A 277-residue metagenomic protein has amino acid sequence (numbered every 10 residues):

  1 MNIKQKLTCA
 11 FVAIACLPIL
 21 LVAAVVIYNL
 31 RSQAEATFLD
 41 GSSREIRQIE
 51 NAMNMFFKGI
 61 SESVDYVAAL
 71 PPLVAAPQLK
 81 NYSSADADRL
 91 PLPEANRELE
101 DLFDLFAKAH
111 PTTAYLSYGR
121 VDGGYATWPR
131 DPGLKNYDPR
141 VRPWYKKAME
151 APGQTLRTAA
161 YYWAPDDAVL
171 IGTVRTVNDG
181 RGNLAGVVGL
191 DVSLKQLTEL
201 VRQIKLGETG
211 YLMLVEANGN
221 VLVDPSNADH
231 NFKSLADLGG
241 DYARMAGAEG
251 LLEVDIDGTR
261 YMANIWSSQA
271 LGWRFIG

Functional and structural regions predicted by a protein language model:
M1-D40: Extreme N-terminal signal-anchor transmembrane helix of membrane signaling/transducer proteins, especially in bacteria
I19-V22, I49-A52, F56, I204: Histidine kinase transmitter module recognition
D40-Q154: Extracytoplasmic/periplasmic sensory segments of membrane signal-transduction proteins
Q48, L156-A159, A248-E249, Y261: Short structured motifs
S63, Y115, I171-V174, Y211-L212 (+1 more regions): Conserved beta-strand and immediately adjacent loop positions that scaffold enzyme active sites
A95-H110, D131-P132, K147, R181-N183 (+3 more regions): Solvent-exposed, extracytoplasmic
A107-L200, D255-G258: Extracytoplasmic/periplasmic ligand-binding sensor regions of membrane-associated signaling proteins
N218, S226-G277: Extracellular/periplasmic juxtamembrane segments that couple receptor/chemosensory ectodomains to their
